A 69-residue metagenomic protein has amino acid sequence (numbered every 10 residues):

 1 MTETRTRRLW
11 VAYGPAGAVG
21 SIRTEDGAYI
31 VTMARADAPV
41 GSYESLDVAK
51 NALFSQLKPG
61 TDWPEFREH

Functional and structural regions predicted by a protein language model:
M1-T4, S21-I22: Short, exposed beta-strand/loop patches in secreted or surface proteins that constitute
T2, A36-H69: Mixed-charge, Lys/Arg-enriched low-complexity segments
T4-V11: Short, hydrophobic/aromatic-rich segments at coil-to-beta transitions
V11-A12, F54: General helical structural elements
Y13-P39: Short aromatic-glycine-(Arg/Gly/Cys) micro-motifs in beta-strand/loop hairpins
